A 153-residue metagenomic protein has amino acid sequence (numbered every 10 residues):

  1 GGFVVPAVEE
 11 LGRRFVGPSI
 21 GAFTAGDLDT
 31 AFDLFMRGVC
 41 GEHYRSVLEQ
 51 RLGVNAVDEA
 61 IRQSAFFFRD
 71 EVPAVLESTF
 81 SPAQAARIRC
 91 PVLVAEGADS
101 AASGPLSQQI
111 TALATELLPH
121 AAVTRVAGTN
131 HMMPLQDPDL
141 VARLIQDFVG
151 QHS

Functional and structural regions predicted by a protein language model:
G2-A56, R69-A74: Helix-rich cap/lid subdomain of alpha/beta-hydrolase
E9, G104-Q108, L135-D139: Conserved strand-to-helix beginnings and helix N-cap segments that scaffold or border functional pockets
P18, T30, L34, F67-D70 (+2 more regions): Alpha-helical elements of Rossmann-like donor-binding domains used by nucleotide-donor carbohydrate transfer enzymes
G26, Q63, Q136: Residue-level signal for the nucleotide or nucleotide-sugar donor/cofactor binding architecture
A60-I61, F68: Mixed-charge interfacial surface used for oligomerization/domain docking and macromolecular partner engagement
F66-Q84: Active-site nucleophile elbow and catalytic-triad environment of alpha/beta-hydrolase enzymes
P82-T129: Conserved loop-alpha-helix segment in the C-terminal half of the alpha/beta-hydrolase fold that carries the catalytic
A112, L117-S153: Catalytic active-site module of serine/aspartate enzymes centered on a nucleophile-bearing elbow/loop
